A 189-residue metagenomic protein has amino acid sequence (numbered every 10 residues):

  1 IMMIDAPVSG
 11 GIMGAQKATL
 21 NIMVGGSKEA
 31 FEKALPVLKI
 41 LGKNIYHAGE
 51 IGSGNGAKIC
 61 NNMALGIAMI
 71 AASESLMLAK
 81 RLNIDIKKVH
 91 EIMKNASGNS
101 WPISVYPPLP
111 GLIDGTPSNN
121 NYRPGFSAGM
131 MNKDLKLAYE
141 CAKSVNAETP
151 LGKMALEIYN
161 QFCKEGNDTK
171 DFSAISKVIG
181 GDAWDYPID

Functional and structural regions predicted by a protein language model:
I1-N62, G66: Rossmann-fold dinucleotide-binding core
K39, I188-D189: ATP-dependent carboxylate/acyl-activation modules
S53-M154, I158-D182, Y186: Helical "substrate-binding/catalytic lid" subdomain of Rossmann-like NAD(P)-dependent dehydrogenases/reductases
